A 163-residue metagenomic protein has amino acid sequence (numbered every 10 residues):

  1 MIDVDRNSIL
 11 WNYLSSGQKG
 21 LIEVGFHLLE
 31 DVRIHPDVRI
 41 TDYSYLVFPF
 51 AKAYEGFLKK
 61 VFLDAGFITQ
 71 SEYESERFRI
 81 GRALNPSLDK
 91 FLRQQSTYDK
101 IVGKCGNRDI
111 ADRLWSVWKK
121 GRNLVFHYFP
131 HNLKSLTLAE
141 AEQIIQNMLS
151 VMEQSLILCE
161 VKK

Functional and structural regions predicted by a protein language model:
M1-Y45, V161-K163: Charged alpha-helical initiation segments
W11-K19, Y43-V47, A51, N85 (+3 more regions): Amphipathic, non-membrane alpha-helical segments in soluble helical-bundle scaffolds
K19-I22, F26, V47, A51-E55 (+4 more regions): Generic structural concept
E30-D37, F62, G66, P130-K134: Short, flexible helix-adjacent loops and helix caps
I40-A65: Short, hydrophobic, well-ordered secondary-structure elements
L63-D112, K120: Flexible secondary-structure boundary motifs
K104-K163: Charge-enriched, short contiguous segments at helix-coil
